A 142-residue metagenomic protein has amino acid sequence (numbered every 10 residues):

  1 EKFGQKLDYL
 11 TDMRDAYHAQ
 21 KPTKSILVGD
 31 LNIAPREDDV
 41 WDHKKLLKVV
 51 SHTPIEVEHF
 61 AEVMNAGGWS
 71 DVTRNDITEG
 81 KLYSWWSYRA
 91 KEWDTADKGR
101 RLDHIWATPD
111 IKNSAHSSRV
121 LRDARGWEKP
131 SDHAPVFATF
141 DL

Functional and structural regions predicted by a protein language model:
E1-L142: Active-site regions of metal-assisted phosphoester/phosphodiester hydrolases, unifying DNase/endonuclease modules
